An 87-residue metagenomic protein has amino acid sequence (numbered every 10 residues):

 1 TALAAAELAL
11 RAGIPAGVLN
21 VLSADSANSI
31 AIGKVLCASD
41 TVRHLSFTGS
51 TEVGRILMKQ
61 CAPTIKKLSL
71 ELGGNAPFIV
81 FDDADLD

Functional and structural regions predicted by a protein language model:
T1-A9: Substrate-binding/gating loop at the entrance of the active-site cleft, primarily in PLP-dependent aminotransferase-like
L10-D87: Conserved NAD(P)+-binding/catalytic subdomain of aldehyde/semialdehyde dehydrogenases
